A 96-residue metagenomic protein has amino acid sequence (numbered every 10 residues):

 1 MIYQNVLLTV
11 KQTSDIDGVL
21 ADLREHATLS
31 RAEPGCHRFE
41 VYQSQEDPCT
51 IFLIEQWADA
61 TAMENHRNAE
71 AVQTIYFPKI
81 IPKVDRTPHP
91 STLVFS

Functional and structural regions predicted by a protein language model:
I2, V41-C49, I75-S96: Glycine-rich beta-strand-turn "strand-cap" elements at beta-sheet edges
I2-V10, E40-R67: Short, well-ordered beta-strand segments in beta-rich or mixed alpha/beta enzyme and ligand-binding folds
V10, L23-H26, Q56, S96: Low-complexity, intrinsically disordered/propeptide-like segments
S14-C36, I75-Y76, I80: Short amphipathic alpha-helical segments
S14-I16, T61, S96: Residue-level signal for secondary-structure boundary sites
R31-P34, Q56-H89: An amphipathic, aromatic/His-enriched active-site/gating alpha helix that lines ligand/cofactor pockets
